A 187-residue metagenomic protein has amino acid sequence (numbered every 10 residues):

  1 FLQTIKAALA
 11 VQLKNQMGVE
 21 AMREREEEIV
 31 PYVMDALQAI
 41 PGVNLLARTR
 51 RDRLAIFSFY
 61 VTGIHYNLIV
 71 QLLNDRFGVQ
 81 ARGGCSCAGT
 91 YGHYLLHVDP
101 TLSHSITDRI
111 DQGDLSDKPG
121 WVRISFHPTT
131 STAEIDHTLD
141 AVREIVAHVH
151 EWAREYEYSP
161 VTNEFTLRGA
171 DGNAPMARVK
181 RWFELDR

Functional and structural regions predicted by a protein language model:
F1-R187: Pyridoxal 5′-phosphate
